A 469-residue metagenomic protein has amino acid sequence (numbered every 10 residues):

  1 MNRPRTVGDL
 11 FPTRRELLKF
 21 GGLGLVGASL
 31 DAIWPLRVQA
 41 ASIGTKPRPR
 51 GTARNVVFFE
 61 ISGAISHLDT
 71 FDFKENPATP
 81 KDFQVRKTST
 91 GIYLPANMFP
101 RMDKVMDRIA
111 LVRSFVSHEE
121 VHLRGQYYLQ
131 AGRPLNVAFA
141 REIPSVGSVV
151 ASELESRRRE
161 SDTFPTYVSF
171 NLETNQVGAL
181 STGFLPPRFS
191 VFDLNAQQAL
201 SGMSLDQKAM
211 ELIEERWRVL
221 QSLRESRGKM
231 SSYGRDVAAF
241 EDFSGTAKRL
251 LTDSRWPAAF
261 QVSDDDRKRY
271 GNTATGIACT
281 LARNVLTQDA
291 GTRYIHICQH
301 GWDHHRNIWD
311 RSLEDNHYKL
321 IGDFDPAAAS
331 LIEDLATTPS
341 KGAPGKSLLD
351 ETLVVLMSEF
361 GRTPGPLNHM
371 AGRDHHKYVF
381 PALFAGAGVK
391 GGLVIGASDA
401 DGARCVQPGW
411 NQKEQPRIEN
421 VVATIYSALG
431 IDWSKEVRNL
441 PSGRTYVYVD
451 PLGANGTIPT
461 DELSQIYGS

Functional and structural regions predicted by a protein language model:
M1-S469: Ligand-binding pockets and gating/stacking loops
